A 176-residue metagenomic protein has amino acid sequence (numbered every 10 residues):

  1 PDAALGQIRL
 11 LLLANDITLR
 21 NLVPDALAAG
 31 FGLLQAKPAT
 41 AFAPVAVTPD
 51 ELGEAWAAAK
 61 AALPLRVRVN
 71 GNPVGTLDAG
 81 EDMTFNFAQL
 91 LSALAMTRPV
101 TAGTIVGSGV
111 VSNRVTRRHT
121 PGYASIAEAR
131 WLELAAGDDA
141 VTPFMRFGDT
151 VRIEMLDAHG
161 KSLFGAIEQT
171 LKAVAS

Functional and structural regions predicted by a protein language model:
P1-A93, T97, P121, L132 (+2 more regions): Glycine-enriched loop-and-adjacent helix/strand subsegments that border the catalytic/binding cleft of enzyme cores
A28, M83, V115-T116, G160: Generic secondary-structure boundary signal with a strong preference for alpha-helix termini
P49-L52, N113, A158: Residue-level marker for beta-strand->alpha-helix junctions and adjacent short loops that shape enzyme
A59-A61, F147, L163: Residue-level preference for beta-strand/loop junctions
T97-T104: Beta-rich strand-turn-strand
T104-G148, E154-L156: Active-site pocket scaffolds in enzymes
V151-S176: Structural signal for terminal/edge beta-strands and the immediately following C-terminal loop/tail that closes
